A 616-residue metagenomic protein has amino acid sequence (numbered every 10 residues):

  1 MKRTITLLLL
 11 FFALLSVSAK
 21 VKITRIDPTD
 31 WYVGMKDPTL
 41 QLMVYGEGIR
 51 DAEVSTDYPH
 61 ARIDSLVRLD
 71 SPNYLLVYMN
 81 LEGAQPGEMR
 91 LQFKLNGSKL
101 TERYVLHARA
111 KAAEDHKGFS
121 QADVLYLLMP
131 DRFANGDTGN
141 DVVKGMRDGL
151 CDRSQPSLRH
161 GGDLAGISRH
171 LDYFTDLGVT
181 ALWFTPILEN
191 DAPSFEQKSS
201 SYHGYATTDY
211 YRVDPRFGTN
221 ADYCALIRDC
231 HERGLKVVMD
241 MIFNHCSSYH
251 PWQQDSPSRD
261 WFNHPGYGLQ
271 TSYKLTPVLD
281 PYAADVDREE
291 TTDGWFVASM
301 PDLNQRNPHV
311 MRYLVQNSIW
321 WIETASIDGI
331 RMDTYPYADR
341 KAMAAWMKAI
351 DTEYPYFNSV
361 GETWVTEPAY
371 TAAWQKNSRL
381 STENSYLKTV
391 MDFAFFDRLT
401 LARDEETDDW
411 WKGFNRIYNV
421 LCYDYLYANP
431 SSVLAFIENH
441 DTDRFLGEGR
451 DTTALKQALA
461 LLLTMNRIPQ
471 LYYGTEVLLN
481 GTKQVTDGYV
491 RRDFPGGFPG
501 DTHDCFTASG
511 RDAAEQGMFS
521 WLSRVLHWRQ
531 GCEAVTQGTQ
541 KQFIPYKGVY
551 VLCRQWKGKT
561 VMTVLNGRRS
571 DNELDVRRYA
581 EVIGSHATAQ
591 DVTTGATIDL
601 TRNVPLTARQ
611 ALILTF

Functional and structural regions predicted by a protein language model:
M1-R25: Bacterial Sec-dependent N-terminal signal peptides
A19, K94-V124, L471, V477-F616: Carbohydrate-interacting/catalytic domains
K20-R50, A108: Beta-strand/beta-sandwich contexts
K36-G97: Immunoglobulin-like IPT/TIG beta-sandwich domains and homologous Ig-like subdomains
V124-Y126, L182-F184, V237-M239, I330 (+3 more regions): Hydrophobic faces of well-ordered beta-strands that scaffold small-molecule active sites in alpha/beta enzyme cores
F133-I319, T324, M343-E353, T363 (+3 more regions): Substrate-binding/active-site clefts of carbohydrate-active enzymes
H245, I319, E323-A428, R450-T452 (+7 more regions): Active-site-proximal helices and loops of the catalytic beta/alpha 8
Y427-R450: Active-site clefts of carbohydrate-active enzymes
